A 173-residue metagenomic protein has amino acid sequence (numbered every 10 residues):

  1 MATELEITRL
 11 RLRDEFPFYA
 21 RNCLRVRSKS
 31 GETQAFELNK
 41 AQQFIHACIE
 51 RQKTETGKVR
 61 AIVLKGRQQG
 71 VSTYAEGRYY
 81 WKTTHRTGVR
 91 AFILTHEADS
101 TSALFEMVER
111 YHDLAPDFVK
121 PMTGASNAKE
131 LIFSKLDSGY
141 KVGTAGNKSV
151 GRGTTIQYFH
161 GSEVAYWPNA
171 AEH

Functional and structural regions predicted by a protein language model:
A2-H173: Phosphate/NTP-binding elements of NTP-utilizing enzymes
